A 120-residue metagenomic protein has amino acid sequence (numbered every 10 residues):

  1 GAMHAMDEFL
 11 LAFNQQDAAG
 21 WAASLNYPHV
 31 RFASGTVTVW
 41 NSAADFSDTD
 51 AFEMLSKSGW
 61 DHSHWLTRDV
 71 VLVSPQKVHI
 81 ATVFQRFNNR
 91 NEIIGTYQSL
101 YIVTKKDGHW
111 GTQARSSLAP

Functional and structural regions predicted by a protein language model:
G1-D17, S24: Short, aromatic-enriched amphipathic alpha-helices that serve as compact interaction elements
A18-D69, Q76: A solvent-exposed, acidic/Ser-Thr-rich amphipathic alpha-helical stretch
L25, T36, T82-F84, S116: A mature extracytoplasmic/lumenal domain signature
R31, K77-R86: Short, well-ordered beta-strand segments in beta-rich or mixed alpha/beta enzyme and ligand-binding folds
W65-V71, F84-R86, Q98-T104: Hydrophobic/aromatic beta-strand elements that line small-molecule binding cavities or substrate pockets in beta-rich
V70-V78, V103-W110: A short, structured loop/turn motif at beta-sheet edges
I94-P120: Short beta-strand edge/turn micro-motifs at domain boundaries
